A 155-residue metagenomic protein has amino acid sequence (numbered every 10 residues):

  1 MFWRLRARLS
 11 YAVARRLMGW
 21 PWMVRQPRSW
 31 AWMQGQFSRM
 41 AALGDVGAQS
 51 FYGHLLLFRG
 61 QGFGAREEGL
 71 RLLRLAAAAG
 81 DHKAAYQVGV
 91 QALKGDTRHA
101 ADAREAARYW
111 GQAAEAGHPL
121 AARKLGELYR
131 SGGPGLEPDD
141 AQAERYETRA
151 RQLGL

Functional and structural regions predicted by a protein language model:
W3, Q26, W30, A42 (+7 more regions): Inter-repeat boundary and helix-capping residues of tandem alpha-helical solenoids
L9-R28, W32, Q36-R39, L43 (+1 more regions): Alpha-helical segment of the N-proximal tetratricopeptide repeat
S10, L43-V46, F58-G60, A79-H82 (+4 more regions): Short helix-capping/linker turns of helical repeat alpha-solenoids
R15-P21, F51-F58, Q87-G95, K124-S131: Hydrophobic face of amphipathic alpha-helices that form TPR/SEL1-like repeat modules and related alpha-solenoid
R25-Q36, Q61-L72, R98-Y109, L136-E147: Structural signature of tandem alpha-helical TPR/SEL1-like repeats, specifically the intra-repeat loop/turn
S38-M40, R74-A76, G111-A113, R149-A150: Canonical positions in the second alpha-helix
R104, R108-E115, R123-R130, E137-L155: TPR/TPR-like (Sel1-like) alpha-helical repeat modules
